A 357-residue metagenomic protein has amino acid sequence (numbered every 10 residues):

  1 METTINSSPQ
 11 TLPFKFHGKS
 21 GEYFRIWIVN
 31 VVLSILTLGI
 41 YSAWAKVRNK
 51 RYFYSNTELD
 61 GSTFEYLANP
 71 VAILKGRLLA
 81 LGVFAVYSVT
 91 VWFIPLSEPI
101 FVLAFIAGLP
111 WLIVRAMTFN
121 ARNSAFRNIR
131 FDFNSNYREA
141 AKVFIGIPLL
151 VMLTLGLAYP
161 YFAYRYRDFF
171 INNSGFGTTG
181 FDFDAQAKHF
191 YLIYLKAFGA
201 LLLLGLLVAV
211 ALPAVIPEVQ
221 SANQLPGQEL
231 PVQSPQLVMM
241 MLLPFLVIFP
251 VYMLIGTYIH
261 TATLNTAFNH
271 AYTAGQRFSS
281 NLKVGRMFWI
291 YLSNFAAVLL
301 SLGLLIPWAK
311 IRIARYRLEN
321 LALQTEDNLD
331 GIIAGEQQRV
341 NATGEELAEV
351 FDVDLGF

Functional and structural regions predicted by a protein language model:
M1-V29, W44-L79, R115-F144, F162-A197 (+2 more regions): Membrane-interface extramembranous regions at the lipid-water interface
I26, V102, I193, A197 (+4 more regions): Pore-lining and gate-forming transmembrane alpha-helices of multi-pass membrane transport proteins
I28-V47, I106, F144-R165, L292-R312: Hydrophobic, aromatic-rich membrane-embedded alpha-helical segments
V32-L33, L74-S88, A104-L112, G146-T154 (+1 more regions): Hydrophobic alpha-helical transmembrane segments of multi-pass integral membrane proteins
S34, Y41, T63, N69-K75 (+1 more regions): Active-site-proximal cofactor/substrate-binding loop regions of enzyme domains
F84-F105, L204-I255, K310, A314-N328 (+1 more regions): Membrane-helix interface segments in multi-pass membrane proteins
N134, A141-V238: Generic multipass alpha-helical transmembrane bundles of integral membrane proteins
V298, N328-F357: Short hydrophobic helical membrane-anchoring segments positioned at the boundary with long low-complexity
